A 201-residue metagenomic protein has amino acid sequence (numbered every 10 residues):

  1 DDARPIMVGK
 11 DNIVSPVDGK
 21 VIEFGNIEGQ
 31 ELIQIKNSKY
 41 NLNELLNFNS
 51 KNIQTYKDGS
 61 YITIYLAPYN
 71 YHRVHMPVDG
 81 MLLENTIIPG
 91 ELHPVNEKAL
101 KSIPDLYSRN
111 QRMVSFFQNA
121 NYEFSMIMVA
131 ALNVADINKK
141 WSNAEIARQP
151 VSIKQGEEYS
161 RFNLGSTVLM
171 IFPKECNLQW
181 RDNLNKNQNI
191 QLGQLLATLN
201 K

Functional and structural regions predicted by a protein language model:
D1-K201: Contiguous, well-folded functional domains in the mature portion of proteins
